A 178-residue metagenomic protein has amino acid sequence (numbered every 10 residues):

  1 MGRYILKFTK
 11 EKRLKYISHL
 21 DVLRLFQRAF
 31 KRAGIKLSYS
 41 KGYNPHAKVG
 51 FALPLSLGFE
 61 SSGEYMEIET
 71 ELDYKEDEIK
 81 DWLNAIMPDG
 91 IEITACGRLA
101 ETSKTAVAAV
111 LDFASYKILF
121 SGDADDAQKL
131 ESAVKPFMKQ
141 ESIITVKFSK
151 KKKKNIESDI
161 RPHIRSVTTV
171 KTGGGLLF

Functional and structural regions predicted by a protein language model:
G2, A33, P45-A47, S62-M66 (+2 more regions): A generic structural signal for short beta-strands and their flanking turns/coil linkers
G2, K7-T9, R13, I17 (+1 more regions): Extended, well-folded interaction surfaces typified by the phenylalanyl-tRNA synthetase beta subunit core
Y4-T9, I68, D112-F120: Short glycine-/aliphatic-rich beta-strand segments at the starts of folded cytosolic domains
K10-K12, L72, G122: Beta-strand elements of well-folded, non-transmembrane domains
S38-T70: Short, charge-patterned binding micro-sites
E76-F178: Internal, well-folded beta-alpha domain core
